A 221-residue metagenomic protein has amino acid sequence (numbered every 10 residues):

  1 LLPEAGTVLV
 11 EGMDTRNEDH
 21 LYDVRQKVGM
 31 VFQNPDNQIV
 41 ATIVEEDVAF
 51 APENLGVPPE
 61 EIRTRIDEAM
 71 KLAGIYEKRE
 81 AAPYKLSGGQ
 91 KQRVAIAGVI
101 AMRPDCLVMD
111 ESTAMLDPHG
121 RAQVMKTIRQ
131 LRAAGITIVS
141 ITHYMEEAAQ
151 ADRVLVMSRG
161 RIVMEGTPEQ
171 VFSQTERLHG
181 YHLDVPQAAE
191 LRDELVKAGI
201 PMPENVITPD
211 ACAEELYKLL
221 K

Functional and structural regions predicted by a protein language model:
T7-D23: ABC ATPase NBD Q-loop/coupling interface
E60-K78: Conserved ABC ATPase "signature" region
A82-L86, Q90: Conserved ABC ATPase signature
R103: Conserved catalytic motifs of ABC-family nucleotide-binding domains
L107-D110: Catalytic Walker B motif of ABC-type/P-loop ATPase nucleotide-binding domains
L178-K221: ABC ATPase nucleotide-binding domains
